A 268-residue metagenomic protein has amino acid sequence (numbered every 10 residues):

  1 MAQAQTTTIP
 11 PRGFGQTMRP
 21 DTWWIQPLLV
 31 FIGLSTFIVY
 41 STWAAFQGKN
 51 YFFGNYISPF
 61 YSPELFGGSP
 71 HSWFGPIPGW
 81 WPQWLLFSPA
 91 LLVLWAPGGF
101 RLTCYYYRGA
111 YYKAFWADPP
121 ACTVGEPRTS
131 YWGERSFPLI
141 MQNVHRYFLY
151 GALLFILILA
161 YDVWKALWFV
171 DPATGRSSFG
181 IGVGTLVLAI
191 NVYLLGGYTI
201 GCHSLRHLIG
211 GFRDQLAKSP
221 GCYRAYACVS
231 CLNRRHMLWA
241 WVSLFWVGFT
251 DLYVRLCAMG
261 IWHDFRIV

Functional and structural regions predicted by a protein language model:
A2-V268: Membrane-embedded alpha-helical bundles that constitute the cytochrome b-like, heme-associated redox core of multi-pass
